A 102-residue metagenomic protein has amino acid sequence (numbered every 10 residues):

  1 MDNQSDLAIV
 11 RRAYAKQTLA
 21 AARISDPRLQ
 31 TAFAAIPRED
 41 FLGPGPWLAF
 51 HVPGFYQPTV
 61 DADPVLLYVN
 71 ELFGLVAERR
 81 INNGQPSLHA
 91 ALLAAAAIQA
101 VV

Functional and structural regions predicted by a protein language model:
M1-V102: Class I SAM-dependent transferase core
